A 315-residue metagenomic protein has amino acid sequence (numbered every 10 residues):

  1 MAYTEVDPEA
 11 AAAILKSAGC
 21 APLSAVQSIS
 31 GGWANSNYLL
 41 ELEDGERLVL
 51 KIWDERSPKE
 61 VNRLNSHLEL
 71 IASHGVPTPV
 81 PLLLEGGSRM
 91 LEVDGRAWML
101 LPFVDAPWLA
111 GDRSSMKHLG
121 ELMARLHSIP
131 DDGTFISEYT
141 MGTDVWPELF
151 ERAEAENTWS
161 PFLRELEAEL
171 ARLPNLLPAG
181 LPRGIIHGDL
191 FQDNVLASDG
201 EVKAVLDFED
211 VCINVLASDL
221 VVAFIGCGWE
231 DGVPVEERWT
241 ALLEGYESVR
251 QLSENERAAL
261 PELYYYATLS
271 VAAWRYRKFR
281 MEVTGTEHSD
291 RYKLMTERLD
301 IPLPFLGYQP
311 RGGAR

Functional and structural regions predicted by a protein language model:
M1-L83, S198-E201, L306-R315: Conserved NTP-binding catalytic cores of kinases and kinase-like/nucleotidyltransferase enzymes across multiple kinase
S30, N35-L42, V49-L50, P81 (+1 more regions): Active-site acidic catalytic loop and adjacent metal/ATP-binding pocket of ATP-dependent phosphoryl transfer enzymes
E43-F135: ATP-binding pocket architecture of kinase catalytic cores
A97-G111, P147, E151-R152, L269-G285: A glycine-centered beta->alpha junction motif in the catalytic cores of kinase/phosphotransferase enzymes
A110-P161, L181-R183, I213, S289: A cross-family kinase active-site recognition segment
R152-A153, V271-R315: ATP/Mg2+ or Mg2+-diphosphate-binding catalytic cores that bind nucleotide phosphates or diphosphates via glycine-rich
A217-Q251, Y266-V283: Active-site activation/catalytic loop segments of kinase-like enzymes and analogous catalytic loops in related
L252-Y264: All-alpha amphipathic helical-bundle segments outside canonical DNA-binding/catalytic cores that form hydrophobic
